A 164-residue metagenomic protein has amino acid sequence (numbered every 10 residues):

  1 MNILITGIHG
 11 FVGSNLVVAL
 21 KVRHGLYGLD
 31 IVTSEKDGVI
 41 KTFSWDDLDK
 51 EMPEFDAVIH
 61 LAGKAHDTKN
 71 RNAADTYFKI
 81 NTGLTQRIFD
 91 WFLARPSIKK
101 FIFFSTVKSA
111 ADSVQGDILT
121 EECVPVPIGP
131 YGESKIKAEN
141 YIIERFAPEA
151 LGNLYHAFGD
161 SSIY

Functional and structural regions predicted by a protein language model:
M1-R23: N-terminal Rossmann NAD(P)H-binding glycine-rich loop of SDR-like oxidoreductase domains
T6, L29, V58-K64, F101-V107 (+1 more regions): SDR active-site strand-loop-helix element
L29-L48: Adenosine-cofactor binding site in Rossmann-like domains, unifying the SAM/SAH pocket of S-adenosylmethionine-dependent
W45-T82, W91, S109: NAD(P)H-binding glycine-rich loop region in Rossmannoid oxidoreductase-like domains and their noncatalytic homologs
F78-T85, I102, S134-K135: Short alpha-helix in the Rossmann-fold core of NAD(P)-dependent oxidoreductases
R87-P130: Conserved Rossmann-fold NAD(P)-dependent oxidoreductase catalytic core, especially the SDR/UDP-sugar
A111, G129-P130, G152-Y164: Flexible, glycine-rich beta-alpha linker
V126-L154: Active-site Tyr-X1-5-Lys
